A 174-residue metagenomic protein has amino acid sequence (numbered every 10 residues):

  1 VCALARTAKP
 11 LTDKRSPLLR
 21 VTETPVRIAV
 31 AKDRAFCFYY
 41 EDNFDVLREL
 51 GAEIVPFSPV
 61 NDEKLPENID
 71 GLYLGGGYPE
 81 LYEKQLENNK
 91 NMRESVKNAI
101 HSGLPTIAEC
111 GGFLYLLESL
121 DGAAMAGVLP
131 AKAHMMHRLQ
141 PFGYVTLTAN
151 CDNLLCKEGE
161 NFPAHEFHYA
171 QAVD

Functional and structural regions predicted by a protein language model:
V1-C37, E41-D45, L50-A52, P66 (+1 more regions): C-terminal lobe/tail of nucleotide-utilizing enzymes
C2-A3, P56, A108-E109: General beta-strand structural signal in soluble alpha/beta enzymes
V26-K90, E94-A99: Phosphate-binding active sites in nucleotide-utilizing proteins
K32, S58-N61, Y73-Y78, C110-F113 (+4 more regions): Active-site proximal loops enriched in glycine and acidic residues that flank catalytic Cys/His/Asp and coordinate
C37, E63, Y115, M135 (+1 more regions): Flexible, glycine-rich phosphate/dinucleotide-binding loops and adjacent beta-alpha linkers at cofactor/substrate
E53-V55, D70-G71, L104-P105, A126-G127 (+1 more regions): Structural motif
D62, G71, G77, P141-G143 (+2 more regions): Glycine-centered flexibility motif
P79-N153: Cysteine-nucleophile active-site neighborhood
